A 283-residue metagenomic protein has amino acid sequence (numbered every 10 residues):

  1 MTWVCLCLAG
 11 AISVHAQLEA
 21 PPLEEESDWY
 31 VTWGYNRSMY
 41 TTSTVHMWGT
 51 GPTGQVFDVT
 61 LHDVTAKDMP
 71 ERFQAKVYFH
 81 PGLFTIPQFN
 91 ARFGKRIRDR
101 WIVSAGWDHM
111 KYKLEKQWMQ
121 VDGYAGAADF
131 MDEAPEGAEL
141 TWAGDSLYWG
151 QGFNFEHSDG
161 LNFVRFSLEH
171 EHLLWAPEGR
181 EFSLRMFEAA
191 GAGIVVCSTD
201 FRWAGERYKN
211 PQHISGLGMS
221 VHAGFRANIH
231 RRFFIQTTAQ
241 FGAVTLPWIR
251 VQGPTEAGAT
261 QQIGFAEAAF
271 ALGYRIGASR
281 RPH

Functional and structural regions predicted by a protein language model:
A16-K95, C197-T199, E267-H283: Short glycine/proline- and aromatic-enriched beta-strand/turn motifs that initiate or cap beta-hairpins
Q17-S27, D99-R100, L173-M186, I229-I235 (+1 more regions): Short loop/turn motifs that connect adjacent beta-strands in outer-membrane beta-barrel proteins
S27-W29, T85-F89, S158-V164, L184 (+2 more regions): Residues that define the transmembrane beta-barrel architecture of outer-membrane proteins
W33-Y35, A91-K95, V164-H172, P177 (+4 more regions): Residues on the lipid-exposed face of transmembrane beta-strands in outer-membrane beta-barrel proteins
T44-G49, K116-D122, S198-R207, W248-T255: Outer-membrane beta-barrel translocator domains and adjoining extracellular loop/strand segments of Gram-negative
H46, Q55-V56, G224, N228-H283: Predominantly the C-terminal beta-signal and adjacent terminal strand-loop region of outer-membrane beta-barrel
K76-F79, G150-H157, W203-Q212, G253-Q261: Extracellular loop and loop/strand-boundary signature of outer-membrane beta-barrel proteins
R92-R202: Gram-negative (and chloroplast) outer-membrane scaffold detector with strong preference for beta-barrel transmembrane
